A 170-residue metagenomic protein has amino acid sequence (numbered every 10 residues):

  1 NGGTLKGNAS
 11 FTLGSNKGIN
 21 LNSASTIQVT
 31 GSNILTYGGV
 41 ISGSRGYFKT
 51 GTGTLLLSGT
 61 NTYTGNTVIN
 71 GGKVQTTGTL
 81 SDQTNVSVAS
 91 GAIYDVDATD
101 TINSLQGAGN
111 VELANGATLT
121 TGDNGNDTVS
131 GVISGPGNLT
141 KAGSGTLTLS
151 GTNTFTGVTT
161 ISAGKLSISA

Functional and structural regions predicted by a protein language model:
N1, L21-S87, Q106-A170: Extracellular repeat-rich scaffold modules on cell surfaces
N1-L13, A89-S104: N-terminal presequences and immediately downstream first alpha-helices
L13-S15, Y37: A short, acidic/glycine-rich surface segment
K17-I19: Parallel beta-helix/beta-solenoid repeats that form elongated, surface-exposed shafts/blades used for receptor binding
